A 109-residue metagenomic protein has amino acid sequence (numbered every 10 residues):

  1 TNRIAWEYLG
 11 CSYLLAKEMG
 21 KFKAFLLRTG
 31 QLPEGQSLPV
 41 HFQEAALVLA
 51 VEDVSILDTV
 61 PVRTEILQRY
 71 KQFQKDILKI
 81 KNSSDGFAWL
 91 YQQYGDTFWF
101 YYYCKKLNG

Functional and structural regions predicted by a protein language model:
T1-G109: Solvent-exposed soluble domains appended to multi-pass membrane proteins
